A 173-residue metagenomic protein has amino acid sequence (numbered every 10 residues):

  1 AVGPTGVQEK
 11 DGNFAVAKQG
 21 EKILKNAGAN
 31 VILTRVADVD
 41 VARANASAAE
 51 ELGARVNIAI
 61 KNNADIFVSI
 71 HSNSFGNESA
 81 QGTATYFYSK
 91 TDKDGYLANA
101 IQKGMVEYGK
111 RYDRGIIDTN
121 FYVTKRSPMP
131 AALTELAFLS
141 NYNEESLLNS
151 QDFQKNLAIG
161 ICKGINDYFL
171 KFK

Functional and structural regions predicted by a protein language model:
A1-N99, E107: Catalytic-core regions of hydrolytic enzymes
A27-A29, Q81-T83, Y112, I117 (+1 more regions): Envelope-exposed proteins and targeting segments
N57, N62, S69, G76-N77 (+1 more regions): Active-site-adjacent mobile loop/cap segments within catalytic or ligand-binding domains
A100-I101, N166: Catalytic and binding regions of secreted/periplasmic enzymes and modules that target cell-wall glycans
M105-G109, Y122: Catalytic cores of nucleophile-dependent amide-cleaving enzymes
